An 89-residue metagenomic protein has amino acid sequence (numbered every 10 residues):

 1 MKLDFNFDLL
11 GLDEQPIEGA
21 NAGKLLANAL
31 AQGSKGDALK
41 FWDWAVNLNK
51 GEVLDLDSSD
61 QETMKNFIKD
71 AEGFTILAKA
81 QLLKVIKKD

Functional and structural regions predicted by a protein language model:
M1-D89: Positively charged, low-complexity terminal tracts and the immediately adjacent first secondary-structure elements
